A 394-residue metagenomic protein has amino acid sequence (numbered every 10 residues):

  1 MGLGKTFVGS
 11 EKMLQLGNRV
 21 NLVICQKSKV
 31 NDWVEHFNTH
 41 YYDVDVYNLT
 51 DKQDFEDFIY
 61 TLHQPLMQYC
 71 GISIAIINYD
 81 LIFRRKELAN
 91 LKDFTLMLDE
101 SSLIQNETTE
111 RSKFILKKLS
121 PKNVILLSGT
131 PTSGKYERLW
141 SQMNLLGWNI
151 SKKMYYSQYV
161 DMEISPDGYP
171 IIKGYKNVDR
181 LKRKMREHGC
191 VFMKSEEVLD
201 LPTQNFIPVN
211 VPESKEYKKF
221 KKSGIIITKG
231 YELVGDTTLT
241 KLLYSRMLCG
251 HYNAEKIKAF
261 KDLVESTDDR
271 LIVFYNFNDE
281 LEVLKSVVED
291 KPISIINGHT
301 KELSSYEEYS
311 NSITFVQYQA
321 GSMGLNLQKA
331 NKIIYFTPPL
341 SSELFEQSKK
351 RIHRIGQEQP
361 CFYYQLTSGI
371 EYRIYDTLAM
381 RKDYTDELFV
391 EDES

Functional and structural regions predicted by a protein language model:
M1, S101, E107-T108, L139-W140 (+4 more regions): Interdomain linker/hinge connecting the two RecA-like lobes of the SF2 helicase core
M1-K12: Walker A/P-loop
V8, N18-T39, S133-R138, N276-D279: Conserved Walker A/P-loop ATP-binding site and its immediately adjacent core in helicase/helicase-like ATPase domains
R19-V20, D43, E56-Q64, T95 (+3 more regions): Conserved P-loop NTPase motor "coupling/switch" region that bridges the ATPase
K29-D54, L146-I150, D290: Conserved helix-turn-beta segment of the N-terminal RecA-like "Helicase ATP-binding" lobe in SF1/SF2 helicases
Q68-R85, E308-M323: Conserved two-lobed SF2 helicase motor
I272-F274, E282-K285, E289-G321: Conserved helicase ATPase core of P-loop NTP-dependent helicases/translocases
L340-S394: A conserved SF2-helicase RecA2
